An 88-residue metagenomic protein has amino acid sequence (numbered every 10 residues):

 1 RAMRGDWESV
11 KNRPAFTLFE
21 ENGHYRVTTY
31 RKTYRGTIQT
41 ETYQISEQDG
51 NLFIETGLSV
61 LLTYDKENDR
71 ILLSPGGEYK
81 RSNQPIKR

Functional and structural regions predicted by a protein language model:
R1-E8, F19-E20: N-terminal helix-cap/turn-to-beta initiation motif at the start of protein domains
S9-F16, H24, D49-R88: Beta-sheet ligand-binding and adhesion/scaffold domains
N12-G50: N-terminal glycine/threonine-rich, aromatic-flanked beta-hairpin/loop signature
